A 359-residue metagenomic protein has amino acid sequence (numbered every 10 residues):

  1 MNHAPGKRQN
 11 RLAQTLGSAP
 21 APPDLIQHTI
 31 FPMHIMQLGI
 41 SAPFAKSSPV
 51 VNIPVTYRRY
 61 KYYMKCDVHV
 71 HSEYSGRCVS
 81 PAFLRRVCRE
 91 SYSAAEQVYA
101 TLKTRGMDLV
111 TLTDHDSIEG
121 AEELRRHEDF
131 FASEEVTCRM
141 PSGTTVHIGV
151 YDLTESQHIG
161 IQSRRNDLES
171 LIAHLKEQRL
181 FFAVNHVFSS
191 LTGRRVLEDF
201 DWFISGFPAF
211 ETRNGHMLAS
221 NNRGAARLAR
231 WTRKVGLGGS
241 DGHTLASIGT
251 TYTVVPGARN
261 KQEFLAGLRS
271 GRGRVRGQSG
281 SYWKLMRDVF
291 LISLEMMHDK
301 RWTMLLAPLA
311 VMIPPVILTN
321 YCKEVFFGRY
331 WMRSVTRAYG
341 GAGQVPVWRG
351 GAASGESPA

Functional and structural regions predicted by a protein language model:
M1-G17: Extreme N-terminal basic, low-complexity initiation segments that serve as generic localization/processing leaders
H3, R11, L25-Q27, F31-P32 (+1 more regions): Short hydrophobic targeting helices and cationic amphipathic motifs that mediate membrane/organellar targeting
R8, G17-S18, L25, K46: Short, positively charged low-complexity motifs
I30, Q37-T145, A246, R329 (+1 more regions): An N-terminally biased module of ancient metal coordination in phosphate/nucleic-acid-related enzymes
N52-Y57, K65-R85, R89, E155-T250 (+3 more regions): Domain-core and long-helix interface of multi-subunit machines
R139-I148, A219-N222, S247-G249, F264-R269: Short, charged, surface-exposed secondary-structure boundary motifs
Q262-L306: A conserved mid-domain beta-alpha-beta active-site/ligand-binding segment of alpha/beta enzyme cores
M297-R329, R333: A hydrophobic membrane-anchoring feature enriched in long, contiguous, low-charge segments that mark signal-anchor
